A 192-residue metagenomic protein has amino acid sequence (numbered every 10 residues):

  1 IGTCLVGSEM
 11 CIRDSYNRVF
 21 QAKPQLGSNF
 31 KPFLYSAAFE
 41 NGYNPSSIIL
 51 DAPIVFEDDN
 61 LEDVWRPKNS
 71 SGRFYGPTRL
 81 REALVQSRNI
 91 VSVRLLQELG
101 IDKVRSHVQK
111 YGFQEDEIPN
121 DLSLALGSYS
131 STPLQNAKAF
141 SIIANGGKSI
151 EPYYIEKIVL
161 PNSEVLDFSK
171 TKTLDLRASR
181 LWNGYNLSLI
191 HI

Functional and structural regions predicted by a protein language model:
I1-G7, I12, I190-H191: Single conserved hydrophobic/aromatic residue that forms the stacking wall/gate of nucleotide- or nucleobase-binding
S8-E9, R13-P24, S36-A37, I143-A144 (+1 more regions): Active-site beta-strand/loop architecture of penicillin-binding DD-peptidases
R13-Q21, N89-I90, P119-L124: Glycine- and acidic
A22-G27, G72-G76, L80, L84 (+4 more regions): Secondary-structure capping and boundary motifs in well-ordered enzyme cores
P24-D51, A83, A139-I143: Active-site SXXK
Y43-V104, S149, P161-L189: Conserved catalytic neighborhood of penicillin-recognizing serine enzymes
L99-D116: Short, charged, amphipathic alpha-helices and their helix-cap/turn boundaries
Y111-L166: Active-site-proximal helix/loop microenvironment of the serine DD-peptidase/beta-lactamase transpeptidase fold
